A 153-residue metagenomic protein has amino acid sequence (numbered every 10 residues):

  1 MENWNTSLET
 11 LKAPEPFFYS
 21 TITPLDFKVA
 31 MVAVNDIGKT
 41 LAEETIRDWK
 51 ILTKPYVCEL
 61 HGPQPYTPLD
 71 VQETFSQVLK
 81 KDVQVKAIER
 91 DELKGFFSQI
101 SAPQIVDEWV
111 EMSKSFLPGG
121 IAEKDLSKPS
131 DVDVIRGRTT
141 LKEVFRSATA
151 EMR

Functional and structural regions predicted by a protein language model:
M1-Q84, G95-I100, Q104-E108: Oxidoreductase cofactor-interface core, primarily capturing Rossmann-like NAD(P)-dependent enzymes
V85-D91: A generic structural motif
D91-R153: A hydrophobic C-terminal alpha-helical subdomain
